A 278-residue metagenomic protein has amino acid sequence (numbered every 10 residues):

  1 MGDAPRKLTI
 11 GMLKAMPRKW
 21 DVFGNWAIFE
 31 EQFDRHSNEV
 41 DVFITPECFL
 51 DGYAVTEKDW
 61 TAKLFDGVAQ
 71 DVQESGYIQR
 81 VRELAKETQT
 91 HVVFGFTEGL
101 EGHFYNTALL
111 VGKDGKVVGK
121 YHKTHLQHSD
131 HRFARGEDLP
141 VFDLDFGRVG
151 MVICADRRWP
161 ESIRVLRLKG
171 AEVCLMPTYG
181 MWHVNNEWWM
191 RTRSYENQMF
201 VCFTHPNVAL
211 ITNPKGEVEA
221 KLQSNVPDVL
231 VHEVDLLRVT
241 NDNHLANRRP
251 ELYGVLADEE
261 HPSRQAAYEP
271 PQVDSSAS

Functional and structural regions predicted by a protein language model:
G2-G11, V141-G150, V173: Beta-strand-turn-beta hairpins that frame and shape the catalytic cleft of phosphate-ester-processing enzymes
K14-W20: Short polar catalytic/cofactor-binding loops
V22, A27-K113, R164, H183-R191 (+1 more regions): Cys-nucleophile CN-hydrolase/nitrilase-fold catalytic domain and related Cys-dependent amidase chemistry that acts on
Q70-H91, C154-E233: CN hydrolase (nitrilase-like) catalytic-core segments centered on the catalytic cysteine and neighboring Lys/Glu
G99-H103, R132-F133, V201-F203: Short loop/turn motifs at secondary-structure junctions and domain boundaries
F104-H122, V208-N225: Amphipathic beta-strand/beta-sheet edge segments enriched in Tyr/Trp
Q127-P140, R158-E161: Active-site glycine-rich loop that binds ribose-phosphate moieties when present
V141-D143, T192-R193, C202-S278: C-terminal beta-strand edge segments of enzyme domains
